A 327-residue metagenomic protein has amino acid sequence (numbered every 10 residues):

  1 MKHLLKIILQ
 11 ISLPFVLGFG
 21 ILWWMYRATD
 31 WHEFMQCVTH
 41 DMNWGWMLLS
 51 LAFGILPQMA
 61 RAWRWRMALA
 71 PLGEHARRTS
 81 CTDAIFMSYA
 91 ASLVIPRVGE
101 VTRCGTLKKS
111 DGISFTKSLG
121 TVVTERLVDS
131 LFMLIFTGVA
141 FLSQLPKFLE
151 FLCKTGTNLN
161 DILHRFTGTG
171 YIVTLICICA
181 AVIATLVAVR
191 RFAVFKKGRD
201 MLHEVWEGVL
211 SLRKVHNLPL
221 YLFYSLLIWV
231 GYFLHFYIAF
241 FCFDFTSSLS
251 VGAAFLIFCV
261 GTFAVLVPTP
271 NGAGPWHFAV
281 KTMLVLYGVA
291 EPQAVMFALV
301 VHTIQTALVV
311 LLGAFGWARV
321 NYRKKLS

Functional and structural regions predicted by a protein language model:
M1-F86, S143, F148-V265, I304-S327: Predominantly cytoplasmic-facing regulatory/coupling regions of multi-pass membrane proteins
M67-L72, L93, C104-D111, M283-L286: Helix-loop junctions at the membrane interface of multi-pass solute transporters
R78-C81, E100-V101, I113-E125, A290-V300: Membrane-interface alpha-helices at helix entry/exit sites of multi-pass transporters
T82-K109: Hydrophobic, aromatic-rich membrane-embedded alpha-helical segments
M87-P96, L256-H277: Transmembrane alpha-helix interface/packing and boundary motifs in multi-pass membrane proteins, characterized by
A90-I95, L119-L142, M296, V300-L311: Membrane-embedded alpha-helical segments of transport systems, primarily multispan ion/solute transporters
L107-S114, G208, F278-M296: Interfacial segments of multi-pass membrane proteins
